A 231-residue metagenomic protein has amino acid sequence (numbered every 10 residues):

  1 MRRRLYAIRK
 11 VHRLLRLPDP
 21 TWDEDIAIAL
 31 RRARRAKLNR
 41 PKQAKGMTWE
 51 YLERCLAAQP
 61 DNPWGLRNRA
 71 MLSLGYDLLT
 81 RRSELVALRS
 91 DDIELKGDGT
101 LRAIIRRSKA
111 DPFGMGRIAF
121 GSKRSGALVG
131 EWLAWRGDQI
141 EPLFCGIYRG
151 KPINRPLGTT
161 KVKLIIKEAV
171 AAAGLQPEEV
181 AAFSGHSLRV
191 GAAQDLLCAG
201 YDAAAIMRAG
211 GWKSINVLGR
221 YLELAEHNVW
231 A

Functional and structural regions predicted by a protein language model:
M1-D25, G121: Non-catalytic DNA-binding core/recognition domains of DNA-processing enzymes
M1-I8, N39-A44, D61-L66, P156-G158 (+1 more regions): N-terminal core-binding DNA-recognition domain of tyrosine site-specific recombinases/integrases
H12, K96-P152, L164-A169, A173: Basic, alpha-helical nucleic-acid-contacting "clamp/cap" segments
P20-A57, R107-A110, I147-I153: Flexible interdomain linker/hinge and immediately adjacent N-terminus of the catalytic tyrosine-recombinase domain
W49-R82: Basic, Lys/Arg- and aromatic-enriched nucleic-acid-binding interface segment
G75-G99, A204-R208: Short, charged phosphate-coordinating catalytic segments
D138-Q139, K163-V190, Q194-R208, H227: Short, basic (Lys/Arg/His-rich) helix/loop patches that form interaction surfaces in the mid-to-C-terminal regions
G210-A231: Catalytic-site neighborhood detector that most strongly recognizes the C-terminal catalytic loop/helix of tyrosine
